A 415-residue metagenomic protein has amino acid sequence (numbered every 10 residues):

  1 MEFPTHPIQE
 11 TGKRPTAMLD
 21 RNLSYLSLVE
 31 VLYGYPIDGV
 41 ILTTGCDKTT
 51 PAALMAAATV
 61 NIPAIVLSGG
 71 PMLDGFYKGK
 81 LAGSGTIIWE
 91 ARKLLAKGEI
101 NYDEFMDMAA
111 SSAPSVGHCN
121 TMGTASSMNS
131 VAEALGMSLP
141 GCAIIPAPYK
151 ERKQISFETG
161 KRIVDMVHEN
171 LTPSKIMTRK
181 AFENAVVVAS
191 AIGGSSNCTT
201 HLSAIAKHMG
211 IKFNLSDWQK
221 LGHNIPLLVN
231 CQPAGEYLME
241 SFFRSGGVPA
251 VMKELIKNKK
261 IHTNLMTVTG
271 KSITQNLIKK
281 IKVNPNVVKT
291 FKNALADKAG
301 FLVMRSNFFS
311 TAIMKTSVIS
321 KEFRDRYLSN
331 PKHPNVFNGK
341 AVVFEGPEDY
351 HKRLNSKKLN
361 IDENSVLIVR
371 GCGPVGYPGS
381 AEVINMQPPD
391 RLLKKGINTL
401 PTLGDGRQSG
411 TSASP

Functional and structural regions predicted by a protein language model:
E2, T11-A17, T50, A56-I62 (+1 more regions): Catalytic or ion-coupling anion/metal-binding cores of large enzyme and transporter domains
E2-Y35: N-terminal small/polar loop signature for handling phosphorylated ligands or for N-terminal nucleophile
Y33-A53, A64-S68: A short, small-residue-rich loop immediately preceding and capping a beta-strand
